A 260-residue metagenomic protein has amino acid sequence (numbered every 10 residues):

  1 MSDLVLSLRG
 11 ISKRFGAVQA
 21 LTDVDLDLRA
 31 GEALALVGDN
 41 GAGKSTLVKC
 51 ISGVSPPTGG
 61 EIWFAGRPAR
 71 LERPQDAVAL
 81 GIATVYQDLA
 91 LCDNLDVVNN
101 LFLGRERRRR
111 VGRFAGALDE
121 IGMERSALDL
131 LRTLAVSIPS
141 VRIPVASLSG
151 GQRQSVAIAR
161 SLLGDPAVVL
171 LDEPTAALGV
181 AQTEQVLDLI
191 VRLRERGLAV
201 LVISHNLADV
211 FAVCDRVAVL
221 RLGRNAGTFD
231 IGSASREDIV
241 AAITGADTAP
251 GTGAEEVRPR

Functional and structural regions predicted by a protein language model:
S2-R260: Glycine-rich phosphate-binding loops of nucleotide-dependent enzymes
